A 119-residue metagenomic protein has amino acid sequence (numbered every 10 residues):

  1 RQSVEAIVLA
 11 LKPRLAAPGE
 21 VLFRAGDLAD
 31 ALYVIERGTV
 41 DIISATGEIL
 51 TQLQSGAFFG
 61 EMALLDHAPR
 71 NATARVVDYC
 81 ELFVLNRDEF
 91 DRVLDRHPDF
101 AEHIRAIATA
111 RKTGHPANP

Functional and structural regions predicted by a protein language model:
R1-T73, V77, D88: Regulatory nucleotide-sensing modules
Q2-I7, L64, P69-N71, R87-P119: A small-molecule sensor/coupling module
F83: Conserved active-site beta-strand element of glycosyltransferases/polysaccharide synthases
